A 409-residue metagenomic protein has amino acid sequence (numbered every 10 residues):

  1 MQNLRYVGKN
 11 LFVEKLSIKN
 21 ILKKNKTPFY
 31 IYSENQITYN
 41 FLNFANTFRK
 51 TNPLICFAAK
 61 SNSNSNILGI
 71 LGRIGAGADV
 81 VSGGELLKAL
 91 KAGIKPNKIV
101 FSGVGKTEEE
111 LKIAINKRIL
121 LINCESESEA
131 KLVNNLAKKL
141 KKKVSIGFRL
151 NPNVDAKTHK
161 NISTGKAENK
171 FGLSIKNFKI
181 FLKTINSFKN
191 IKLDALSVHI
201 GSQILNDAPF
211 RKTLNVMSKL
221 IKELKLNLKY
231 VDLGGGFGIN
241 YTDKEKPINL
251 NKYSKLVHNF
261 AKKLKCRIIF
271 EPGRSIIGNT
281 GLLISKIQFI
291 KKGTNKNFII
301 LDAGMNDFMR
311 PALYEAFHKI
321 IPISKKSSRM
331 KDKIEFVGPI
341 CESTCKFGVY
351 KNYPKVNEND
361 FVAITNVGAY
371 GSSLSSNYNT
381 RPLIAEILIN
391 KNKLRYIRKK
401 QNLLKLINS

Functional and structural regions predicted by a protein language model:
M1-V144, K183-L193, K219-N227, N392-S409: A charged N-terminal "starter" segment
Q2, P152-I290, Y353: Active-site loop/helix belt of alpha/beta enzymes
L4, L11-V13, F171, F336 (+2 more regions): Short clusters of hydrophobic/aromatic residues that line enzyme substrate/ligand-binding pockets
S17, S33-Q36, N40, F44 (+20 more regions): General structural feature for long, well-ordered alpha-helical segments within catalytic domains of soluble enzymes
L22, L256, K265-S409: Charged (often Lys/Glu-rich) extended helix/loop segments that serve as interaction or gating elements
A58, S145-N151, S197-H199, D232-G234 (+2 more regions): Short beta-strand segments
S61-S63, G84-E85, G105-K106, S126-S128 (+7 more regions): Active-site-proximal loop/turn and secondary-structure-junction residues that shape catalytic pockets, frequently
L68, K91, L111-N116, V133-L136 (+6 more regions): Short acidic, glycine/serine/threonine-rich loops at helix termini
